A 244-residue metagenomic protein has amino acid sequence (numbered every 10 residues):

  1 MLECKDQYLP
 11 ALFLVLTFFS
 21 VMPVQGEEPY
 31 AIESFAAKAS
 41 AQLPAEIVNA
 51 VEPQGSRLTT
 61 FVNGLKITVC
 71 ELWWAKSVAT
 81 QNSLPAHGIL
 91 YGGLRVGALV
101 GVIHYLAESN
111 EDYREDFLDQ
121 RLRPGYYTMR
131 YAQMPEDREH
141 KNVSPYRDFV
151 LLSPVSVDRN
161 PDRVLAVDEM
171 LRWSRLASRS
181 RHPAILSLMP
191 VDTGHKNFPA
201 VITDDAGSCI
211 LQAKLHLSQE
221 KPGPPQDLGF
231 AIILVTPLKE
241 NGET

Functional and structural regions predicted by a protein language model:
M1-L12: Bacterial N-terminal signal peptides that target proteins for export
A11-S20: Bacterial N-terminal signal peptides
G26-L94, L152-T244: Primarily secretory-pathway and cell-envelope proteins
R95-D116: Short acidic, Pro/Gly- and aromatic-enriched capping/linker segments at domain boundaries
L122, S144-L151: Mature extracellular/secreted ectodomains of secretory-pathway proteins
R123-A132: A short tyrosine-centered beta-strand micro-motif
R138-V143: Short consensus segments that form the blades of beta-propeller domains, in both extracellular/periplasmic
